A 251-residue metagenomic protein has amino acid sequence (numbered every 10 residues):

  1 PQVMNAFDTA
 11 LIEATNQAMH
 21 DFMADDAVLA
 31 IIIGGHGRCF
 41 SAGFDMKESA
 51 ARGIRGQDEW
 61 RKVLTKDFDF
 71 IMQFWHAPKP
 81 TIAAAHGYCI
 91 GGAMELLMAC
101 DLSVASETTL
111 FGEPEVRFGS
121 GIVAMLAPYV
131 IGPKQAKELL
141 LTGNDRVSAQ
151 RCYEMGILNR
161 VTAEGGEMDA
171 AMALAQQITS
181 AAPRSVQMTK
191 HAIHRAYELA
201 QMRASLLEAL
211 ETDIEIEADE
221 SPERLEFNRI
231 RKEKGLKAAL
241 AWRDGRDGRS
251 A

Functional and structural regions predicted by a protein language model:
P1-H36: Conserved CoA-thioester-binding segment of acyl-CoA-metabolizing enzymes
A10-A14, K66, Q73, A170 (+1 more regions): Charged catalytic carboxylate motif
A14-T15, I33, D45, P80 (+3 more regions): Terminal peptide-recognition signature
G35-Q73, C89, G235: Glycine- (often His-adjacent) and acidic-residue-rich active-site loop that binds/positions the CoA thioester
K66-F70, I122-L126, Q135, S148 (+3 more regions): Hydrophobic alpha-helical segments typical of transmembrane helices and their membrane-interface/capping positions
Q73-L110, P114-P183: Crotonase-fold acyl-CoA enzyme core
N144-A149, D169, A173-Q176, S180-A251: C-terminal alpha-helix plus adjacent terminal tail
